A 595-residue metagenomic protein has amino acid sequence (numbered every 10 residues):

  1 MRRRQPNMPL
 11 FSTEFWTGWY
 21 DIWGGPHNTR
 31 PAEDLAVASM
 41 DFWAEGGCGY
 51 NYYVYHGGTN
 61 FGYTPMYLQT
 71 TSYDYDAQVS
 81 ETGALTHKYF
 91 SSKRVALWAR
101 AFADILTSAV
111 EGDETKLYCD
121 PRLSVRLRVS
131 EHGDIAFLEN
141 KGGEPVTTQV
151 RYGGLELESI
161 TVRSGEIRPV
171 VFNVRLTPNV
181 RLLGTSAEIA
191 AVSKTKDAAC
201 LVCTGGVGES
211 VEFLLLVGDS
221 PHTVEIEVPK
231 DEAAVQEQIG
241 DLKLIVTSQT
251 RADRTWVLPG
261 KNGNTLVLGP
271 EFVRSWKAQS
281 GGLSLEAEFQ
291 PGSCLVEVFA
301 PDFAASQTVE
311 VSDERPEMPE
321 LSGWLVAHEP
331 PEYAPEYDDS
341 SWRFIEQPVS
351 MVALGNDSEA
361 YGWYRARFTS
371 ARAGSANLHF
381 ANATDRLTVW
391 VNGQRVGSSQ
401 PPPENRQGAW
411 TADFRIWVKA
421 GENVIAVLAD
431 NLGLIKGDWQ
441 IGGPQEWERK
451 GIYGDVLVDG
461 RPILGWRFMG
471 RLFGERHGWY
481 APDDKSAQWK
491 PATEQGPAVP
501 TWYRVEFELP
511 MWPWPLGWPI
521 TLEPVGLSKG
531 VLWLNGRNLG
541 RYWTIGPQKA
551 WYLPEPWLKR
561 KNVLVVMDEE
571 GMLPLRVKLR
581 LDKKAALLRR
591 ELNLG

Functional and structural regions predicted by a protein language model:
P6, T13-G18, W23, D41-W439 (+2 more regions): Carbohydrate-binding surfaces of carbohydrate-active enzymes
K261-F289, D455-P500, F507, G595: Compositionally biased low-complexity segments at domain edges in trafficked proteins and select soluble regulators
W342, G374-V391, I425-V427, W489 (+3 more regions): Aromatic-lined ligand-binding clefts that engage carbohydrates, nucleic acids, or primary amines
S358-T369, A412, A498-P510, K549-W551: Short beta-strands within extracellular/lumenal beta-sheet-rich domains
V396-P403, R537-I545: Solvent-exposed serine/threonine-rich low-complexity stretches and specific carbohydrate-binding patches
W410-V424, E508-L509, A550-K561: Short, surface-exposed tryptophan/glycine-enriched loops that mediate extracellular molecular recognition
D413-W417, V424-R471, M572-D582: Hydrophobic, ordered structural segments
W512, W551-G595: Terminal leader/tail segments of proteins
